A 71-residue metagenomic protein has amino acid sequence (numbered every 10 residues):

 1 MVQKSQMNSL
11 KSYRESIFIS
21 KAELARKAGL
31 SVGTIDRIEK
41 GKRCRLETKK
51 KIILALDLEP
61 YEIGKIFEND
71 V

Functional and structural regions predicted by a protein language model:
M1-I17: A short, Lys/Arg-rich alpha-helix, primarily the initiator
S9, S20, R45-T48: Residues that mark the N-terminal boundary/hinge immediately upstream of a DNA-recognition element
E15, R26, L54: Alpha-helical residues within the helix-turn-helix
F18-D36: Short alpha-helical DNA-recognition segment
G41-L54: Short, basic-rich loop-to-helix N-cap that marks the start of a DNA-contacting helix
D57-V71: Short C-terminal boundary/hinge segments that cap the last helix of small helical domains
